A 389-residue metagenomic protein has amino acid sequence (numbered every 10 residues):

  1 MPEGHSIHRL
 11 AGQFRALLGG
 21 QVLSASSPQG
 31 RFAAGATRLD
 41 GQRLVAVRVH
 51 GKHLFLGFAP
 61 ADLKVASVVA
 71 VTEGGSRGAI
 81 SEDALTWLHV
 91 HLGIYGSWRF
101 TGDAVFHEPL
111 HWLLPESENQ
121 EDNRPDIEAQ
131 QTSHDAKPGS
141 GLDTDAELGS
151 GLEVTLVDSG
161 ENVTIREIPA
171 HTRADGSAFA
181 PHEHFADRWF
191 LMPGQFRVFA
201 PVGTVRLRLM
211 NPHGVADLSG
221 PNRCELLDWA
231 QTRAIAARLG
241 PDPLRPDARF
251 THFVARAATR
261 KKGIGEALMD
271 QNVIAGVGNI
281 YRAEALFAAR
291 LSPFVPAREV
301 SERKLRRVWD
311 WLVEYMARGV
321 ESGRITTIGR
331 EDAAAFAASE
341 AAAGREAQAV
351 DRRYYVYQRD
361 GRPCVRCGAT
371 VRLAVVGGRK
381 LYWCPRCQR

Functional and structural regions predicted by a protein language model:
M1-R389: Structured catalytic/nucleic-acid-binding cores of DNA maintenance enzymes
